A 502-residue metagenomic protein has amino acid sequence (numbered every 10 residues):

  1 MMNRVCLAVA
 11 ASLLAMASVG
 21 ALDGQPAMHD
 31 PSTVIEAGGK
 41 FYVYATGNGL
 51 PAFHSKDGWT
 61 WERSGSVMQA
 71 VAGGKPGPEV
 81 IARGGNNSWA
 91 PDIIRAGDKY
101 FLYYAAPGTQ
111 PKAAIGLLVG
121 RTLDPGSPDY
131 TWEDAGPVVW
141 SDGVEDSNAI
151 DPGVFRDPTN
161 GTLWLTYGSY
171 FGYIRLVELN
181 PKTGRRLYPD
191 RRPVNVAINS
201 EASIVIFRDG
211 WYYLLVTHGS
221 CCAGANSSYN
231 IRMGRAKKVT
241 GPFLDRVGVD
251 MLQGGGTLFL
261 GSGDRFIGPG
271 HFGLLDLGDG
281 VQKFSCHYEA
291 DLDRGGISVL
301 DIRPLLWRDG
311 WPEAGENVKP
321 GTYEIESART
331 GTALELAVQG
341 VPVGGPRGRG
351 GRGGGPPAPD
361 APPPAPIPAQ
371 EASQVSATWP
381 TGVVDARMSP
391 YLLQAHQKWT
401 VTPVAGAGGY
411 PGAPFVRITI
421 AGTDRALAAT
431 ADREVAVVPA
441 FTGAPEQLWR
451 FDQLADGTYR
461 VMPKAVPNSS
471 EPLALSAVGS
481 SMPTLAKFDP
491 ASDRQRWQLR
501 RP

Functional and structural regions predicted by a protein language model:
M1-V5: Positively charged n-region of N-terminal signal peptides that target proteins for export
C6-A17: Bacterial N-terminal signal peptides
G20-S88, I94-I150, R156-I198, F207-L260 (+4 more regions): Beta-rich carbohydrate-recognition and catalytic domains
M28-P31, S88-A90, A149-D151, S200-S203 (+5 more regions): Conserved positions at the start
G58, R63-Q69, G348, A372-G382 (+1 more regions): Short Gly/aromatic-enriched secondary-structure transition segments
F155, E316-G345, D360-W379, L393-R433 (+2 more regions): Extracellular glycan-recognition/adhesion modules and their associated mucin-like linkers
P346-P356: Intrinsically disordered, low-complexity regions enriched in glycine and serine
